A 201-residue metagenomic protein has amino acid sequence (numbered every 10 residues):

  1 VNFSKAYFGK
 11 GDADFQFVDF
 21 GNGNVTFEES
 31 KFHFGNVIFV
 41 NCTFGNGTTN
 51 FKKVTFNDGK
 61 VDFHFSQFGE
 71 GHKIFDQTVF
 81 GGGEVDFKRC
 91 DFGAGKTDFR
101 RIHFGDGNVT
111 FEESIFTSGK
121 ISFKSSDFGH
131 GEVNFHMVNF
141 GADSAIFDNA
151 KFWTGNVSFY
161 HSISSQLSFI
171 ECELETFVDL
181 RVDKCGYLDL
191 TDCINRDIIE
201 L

Functional and structural regions predicted by a protein language model:
V1-L201: N-terminal leader/targeting and pre-domain segments
